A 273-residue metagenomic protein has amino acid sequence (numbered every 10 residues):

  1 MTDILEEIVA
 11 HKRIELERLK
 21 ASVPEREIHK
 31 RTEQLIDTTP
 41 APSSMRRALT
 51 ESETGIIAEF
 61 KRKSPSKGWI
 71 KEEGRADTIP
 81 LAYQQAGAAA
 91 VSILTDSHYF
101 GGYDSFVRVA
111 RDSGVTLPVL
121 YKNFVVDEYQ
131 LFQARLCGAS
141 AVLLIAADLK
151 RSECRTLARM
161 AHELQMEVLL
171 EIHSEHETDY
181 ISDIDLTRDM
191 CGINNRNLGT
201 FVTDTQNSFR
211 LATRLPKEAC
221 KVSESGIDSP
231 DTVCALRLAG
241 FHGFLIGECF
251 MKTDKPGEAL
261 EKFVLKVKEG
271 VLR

Functional and structural regions predicted by a protein language model:
M1-K71: An N-cap/entry alpha-helix motif that binds or orients negatively charged groups
G55-E59, A90-S92, P118-L120, S140-L143 (+4 more regions): Structural preference for beta-strand elements that scaffold enzyme active sites
I57-R75, P118-V126, A146, L169-E171 (+1 more regions): Active-site mouth loops of central-metabolism enzymes
S66-G74, I79-G101, I181-A212: Glycine/Thr-rich beta-alpha phosphate-binding loop at enzyme active sites
I93, Q133-E153, G192-T200, F241-L260: Glycine-rich phosphate-binding active-site loops on the catalytic face of alpha/beta enzymes
D104-G114, E128, L149-T156, H173-M190 (+2 more regions): Short loop-to-alpha-helix "cap/lid" segments that border enzyme active sites across diverse enzyme classes
V126-G138, S174-T187, I227-I246, E258: Catalytic cores of alpha/beta
L211-R214, R237, K252-R273: C-terminal helical cap(s) of enzyme catalytic domains, especially alpha/beta-barrels
